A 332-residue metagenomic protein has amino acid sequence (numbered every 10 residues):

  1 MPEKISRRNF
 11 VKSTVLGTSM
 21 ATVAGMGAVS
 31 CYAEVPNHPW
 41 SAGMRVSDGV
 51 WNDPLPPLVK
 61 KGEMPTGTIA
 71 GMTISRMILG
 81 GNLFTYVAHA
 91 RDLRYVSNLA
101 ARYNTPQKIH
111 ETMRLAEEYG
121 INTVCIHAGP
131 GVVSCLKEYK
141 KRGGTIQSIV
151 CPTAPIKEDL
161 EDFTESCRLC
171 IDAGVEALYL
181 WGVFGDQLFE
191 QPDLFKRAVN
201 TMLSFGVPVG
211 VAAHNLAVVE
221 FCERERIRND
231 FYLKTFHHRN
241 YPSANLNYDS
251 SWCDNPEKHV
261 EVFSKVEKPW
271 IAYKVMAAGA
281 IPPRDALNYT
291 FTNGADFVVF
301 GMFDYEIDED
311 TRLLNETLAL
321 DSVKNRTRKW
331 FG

Functional and structural regions predicted by a protein language model:
M1-S19: N-terminal secretory signal peptides and thylakoid transit peptides that target proteins across membranes
M26-T73: C-terminal segment of N-terminal export signals and the immediately downstream linker at the start of the mature
L79, V209, W270: Conserved, mostly hydrophobic/aromatic
G129-K141, F163, G185-A198, D254-E257 (+1 more regions): Active-site-adjacent beta->alpha loops and helix N-cap segments on the catalytic face of soluble alpha/beta enzymes
L136-G144, C167-G174, E223-R226, S264 (+1 more regions): Acidic (Asp/Glu)-rich catalytic clusters
G174-E176, S204, E225-L233, E267-K268 (+1 more regions): Glycine-enriched alpha-helix->loop->beta-strand junction motifs that scaffold or abut catalytic
L233, H238, N293-I307: Glycine-rich phosphate-binding active-site loops on the catalytic face of alpha/beta enzymes
E306-T327: C-terminal helical cap(s) of enzyme catalytic domains, especially alpha/beta-barrels
